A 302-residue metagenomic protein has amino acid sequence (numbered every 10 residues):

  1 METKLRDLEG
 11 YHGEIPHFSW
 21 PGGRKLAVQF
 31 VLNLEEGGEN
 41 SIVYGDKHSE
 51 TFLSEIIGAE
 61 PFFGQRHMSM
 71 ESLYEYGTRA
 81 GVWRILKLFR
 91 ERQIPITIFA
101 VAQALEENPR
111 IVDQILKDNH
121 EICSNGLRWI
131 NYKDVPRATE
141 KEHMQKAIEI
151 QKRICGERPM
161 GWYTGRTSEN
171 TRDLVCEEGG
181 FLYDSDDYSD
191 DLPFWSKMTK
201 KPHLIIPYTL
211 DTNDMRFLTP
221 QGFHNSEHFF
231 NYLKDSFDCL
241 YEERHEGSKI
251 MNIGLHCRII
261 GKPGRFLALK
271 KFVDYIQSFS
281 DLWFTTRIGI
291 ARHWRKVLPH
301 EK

Functional and structural regions predicted by a protein language model:
E2-L204, L210, F230-I253, I259-K302: Catalytic alpha-helical scaffold of carbohydrate-active enzymes acting on polysaccharides/glycoconjugates
L204-F223: Glycine-rich, positively charged active-site loop/lid region within alpha/beta enzyme cores that binds and organizes
T219-S226, R258-K262: Short, glycine/charged-rich beta-strand-loop motifs at protein surfaces that mediate ligand recognition and catalysis
